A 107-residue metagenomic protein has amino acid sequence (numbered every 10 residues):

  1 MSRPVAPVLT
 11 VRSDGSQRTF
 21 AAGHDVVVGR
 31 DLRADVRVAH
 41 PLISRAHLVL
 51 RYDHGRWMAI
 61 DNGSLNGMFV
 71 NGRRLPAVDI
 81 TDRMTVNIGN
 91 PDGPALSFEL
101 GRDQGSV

Functional and structural regions predicted by a protein language model:
M1-L42, D92, D103: N-terminal beta-hairpin/loop module of FHA
P7-V8, A21, V28, M58 (+2 more regions): C-terminal boundary/linker segments immediately following FHA domains
R37, A59-D61: Short, acidic/hydrophobic/Gly-rich beta-strand patch recurrent on exposed beta strands that often constitutes part
H47-L50: Buried hydrophobic-core signal for structured, non-transmembrane domains
Y52-H54: Short, low-complexity Ser/Thr-rich regulatory SLiMs
